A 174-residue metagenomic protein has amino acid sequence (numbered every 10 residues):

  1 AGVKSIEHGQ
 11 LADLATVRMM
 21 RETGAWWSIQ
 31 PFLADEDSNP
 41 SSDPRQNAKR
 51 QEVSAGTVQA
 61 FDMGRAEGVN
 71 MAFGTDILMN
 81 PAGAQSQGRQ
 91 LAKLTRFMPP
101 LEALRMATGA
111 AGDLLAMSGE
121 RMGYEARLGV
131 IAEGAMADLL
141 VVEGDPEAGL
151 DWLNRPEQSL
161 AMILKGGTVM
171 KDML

Functional and structural regions predicted by a protein language model:
A1-Q59, A72, I77-L78, E143: Active-site core of metal-dependent hydrolases
S42-R50, G123-E125, L153-P156: Short, surface-exposed loop/helix-turn segments at secondary-structure junctions that function as lids/hinges flanking
A55-D145: His/Asp/Glu-enriched, well-ordered alpha-helical/loop segment that forms or immediately abuts the divalent-metal
E147-W152: Short, Lys/Arg- and Gly-enriched loop/turn segments at beta-strand edges
I163: Short aromatic-centered micro-motifs
G166-G167: Glycine-centered positions in the ABC transporter ATPase nucleotide-binding domain
